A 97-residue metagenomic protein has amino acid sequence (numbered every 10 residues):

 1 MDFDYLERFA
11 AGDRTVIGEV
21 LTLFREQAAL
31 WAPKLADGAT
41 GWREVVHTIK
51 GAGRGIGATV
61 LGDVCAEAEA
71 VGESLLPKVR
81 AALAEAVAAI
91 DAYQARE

Functional and structural regions predicted by a protein language model:
D2-T48, S74-E97: Long, amphipathic alpha-helical coiled-coil segments characteristic of histidine-phosphotransfer scaffolds
V46, G53, C65-A68: Hydrophobic helical segment of the DHp/HisKA dimerization and phosphotransfer domain in two-component histidine
L61-E73: Short helix/strand-capping connector loops at secondary-structure junctions
